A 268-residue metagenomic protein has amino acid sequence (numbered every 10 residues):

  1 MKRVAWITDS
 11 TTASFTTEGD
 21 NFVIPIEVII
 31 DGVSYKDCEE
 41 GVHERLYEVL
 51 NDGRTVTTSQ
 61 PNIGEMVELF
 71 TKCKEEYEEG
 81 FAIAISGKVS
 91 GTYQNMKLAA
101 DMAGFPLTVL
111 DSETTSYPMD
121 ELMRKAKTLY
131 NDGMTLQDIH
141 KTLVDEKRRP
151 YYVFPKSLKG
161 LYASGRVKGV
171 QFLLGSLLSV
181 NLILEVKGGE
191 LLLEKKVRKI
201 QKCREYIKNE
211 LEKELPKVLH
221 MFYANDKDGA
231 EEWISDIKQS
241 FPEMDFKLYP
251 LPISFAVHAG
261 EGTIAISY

Functional and structural regions predicted by a protein language model:
K2-V4, S10-V33, E79, T92-T108 (+1 more regions): Mixed-charge interfacial surface used for oligomerization/domain docking and macromolecular partner engagement
T8-T11, V42-E44: Conserved, charge-rich beta-strand/loop surface module that forms ligand/interface-binding patches within domains
V33-G104: Class I S-adenosyl-L-methionine
